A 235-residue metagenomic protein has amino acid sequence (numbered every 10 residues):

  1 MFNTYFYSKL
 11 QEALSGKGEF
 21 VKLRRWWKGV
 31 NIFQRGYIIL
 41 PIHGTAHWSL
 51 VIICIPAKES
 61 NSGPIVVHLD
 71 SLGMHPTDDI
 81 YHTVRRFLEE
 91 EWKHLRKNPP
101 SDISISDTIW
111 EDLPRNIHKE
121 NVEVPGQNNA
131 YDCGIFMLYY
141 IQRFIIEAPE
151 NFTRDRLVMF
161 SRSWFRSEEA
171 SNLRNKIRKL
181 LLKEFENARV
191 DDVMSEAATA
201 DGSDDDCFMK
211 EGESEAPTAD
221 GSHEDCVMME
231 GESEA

Functional and structural regions predicted by a protein language model:
M1-F6: Short beta-strand->alpha-helix linker/helix-N-cap micro-motif that forms a surface specificity/interaction loop
S8-E196, D201-D204, E232-E234: Cysteine protease-like catalytic core of ubiquitin/ubiquitin-like
A197-S203, C207-S233: Long, intrinsically disordered low-complexity tandem-repeat segments
